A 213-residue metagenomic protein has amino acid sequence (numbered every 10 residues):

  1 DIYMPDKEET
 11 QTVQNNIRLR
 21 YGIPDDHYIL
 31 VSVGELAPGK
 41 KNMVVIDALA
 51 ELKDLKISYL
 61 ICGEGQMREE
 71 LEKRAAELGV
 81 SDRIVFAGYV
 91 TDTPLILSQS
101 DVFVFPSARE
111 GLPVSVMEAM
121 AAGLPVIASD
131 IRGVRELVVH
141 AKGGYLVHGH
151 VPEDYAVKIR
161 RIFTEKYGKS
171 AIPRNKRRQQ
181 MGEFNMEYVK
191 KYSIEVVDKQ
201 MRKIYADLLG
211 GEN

Functional and structural regions predicted by a protein language model:
P5-I23: A short helix/loop element that forms part of the nucleotide-sugar donor recognition site in Leloir-type
N16-L19, I172-K191, K203: A short, well-ordered alpha-helix in the C-terminal region of glycosyltransferases
Y28-E51, L55, Q66-E72, E153: A conserved mid-protein helix/loop that constitutes part of the nucleotide-sugar donor-binding site
E72-G88: Nucleotide-activated donor-binding/catalytic signature segment of Leloir-type glycosyltransferases, i.e., the conserved
Y89, A108: Aromatic "clamp/platform" in nucleotide-sugar-dependent glycosyltransferases that forms part of the donor/acceptor
P125-A128, V138: Short hydrophobic beta-strand element within catalytic cores of glycosyltransferases and related nucleotide-activated
H140-A141, Y145-P152, R161-Y167: Conserved acidic donor-binding segment of nucleotide-sugar-dependent glycosyltransferases
K191-N213: C-terminal alpha-helical cap of glycosyltransferases
